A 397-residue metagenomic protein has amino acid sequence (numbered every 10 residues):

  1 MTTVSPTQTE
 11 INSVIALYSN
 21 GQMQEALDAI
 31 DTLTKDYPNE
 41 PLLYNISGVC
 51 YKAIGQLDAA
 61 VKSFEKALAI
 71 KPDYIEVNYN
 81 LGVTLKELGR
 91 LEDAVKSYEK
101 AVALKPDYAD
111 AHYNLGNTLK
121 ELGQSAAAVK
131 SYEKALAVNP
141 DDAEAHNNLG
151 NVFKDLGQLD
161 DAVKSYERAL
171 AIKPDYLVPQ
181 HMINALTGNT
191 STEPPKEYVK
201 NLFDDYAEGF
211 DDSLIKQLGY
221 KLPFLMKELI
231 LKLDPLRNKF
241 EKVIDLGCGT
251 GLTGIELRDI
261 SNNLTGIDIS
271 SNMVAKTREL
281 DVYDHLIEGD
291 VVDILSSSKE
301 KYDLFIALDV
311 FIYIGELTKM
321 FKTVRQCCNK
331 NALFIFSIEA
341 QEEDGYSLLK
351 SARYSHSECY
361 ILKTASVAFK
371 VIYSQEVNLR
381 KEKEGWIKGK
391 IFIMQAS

Functional and structural regions predicted by a protein language model:
I15, L42-A53, E76-E87, D110-E121 (+2 more regions): Conserved alpha-helical positions within TPR/SEL1-like repeat arrays
I244, C248-I294: Class I SAM-dependent methyltransferase SAM/SAH-binding core
I306: A conserved beta-strand element that flanks and buttresses the S-adenosyl-L-methionine
T318-K330: A short glycine-rich, Lys/Arg-flanked "PGG" loop and its adjoining helix->strand segment in the class I
N331-E339: Conserved beta-strand signature within the Rossmann-like core of class I S-adenosyl-L-methionine
D344-C359: Acceptor-substrate binding/catalytic loop of class I
